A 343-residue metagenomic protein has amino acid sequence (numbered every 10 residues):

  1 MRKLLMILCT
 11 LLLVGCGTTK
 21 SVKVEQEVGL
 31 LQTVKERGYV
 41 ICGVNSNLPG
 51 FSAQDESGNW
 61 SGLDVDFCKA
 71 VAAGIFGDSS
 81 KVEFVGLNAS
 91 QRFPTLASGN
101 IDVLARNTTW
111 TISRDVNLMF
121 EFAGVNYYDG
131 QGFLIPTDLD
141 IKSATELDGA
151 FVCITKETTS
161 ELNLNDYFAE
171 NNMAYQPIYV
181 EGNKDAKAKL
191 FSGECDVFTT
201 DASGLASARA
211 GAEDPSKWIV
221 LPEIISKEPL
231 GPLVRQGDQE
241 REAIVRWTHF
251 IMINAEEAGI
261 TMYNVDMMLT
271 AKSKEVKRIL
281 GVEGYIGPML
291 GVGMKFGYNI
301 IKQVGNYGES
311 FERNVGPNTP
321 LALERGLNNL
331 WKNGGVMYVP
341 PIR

Functional and structural regions predicted by a protein language model:
R2-L8: Sec-dependent signal peptide recognition, specifically the positively charged N-region followed immediately by
L12-G15: C-terminal motif of bacterial Sec signal peptides marking the signal peptidase cleavage site
G17-E25, D66-K69, A73-I75, D138-I141 (+8 more regions): Extended ligand-binding regions for polar small-molecule ligands
K23-A105, L330, G334: Extracytoplasmic small-molecule ligand-binding "clamshell" domains of the periplasmic binding protein/Venus flytrap
L30, F67-C68, Q91-L96, N183-K189 (+2 more regions): Short, hydrophobic alpha-helical packing/hinge segments within bilobed ligand-binding/sensory domains
I41-G50, W60-I75, D129-D185: Bilobed "Venus flytrap"/periplasmic-binding protein-like clamshell domains and structurally analogous long
K69, A73, G77-E146, S203-I224 (+1 more regions): Acidic, polar ligand-binding/catalytic clefts
L280-R343: C-terminal functional modules
